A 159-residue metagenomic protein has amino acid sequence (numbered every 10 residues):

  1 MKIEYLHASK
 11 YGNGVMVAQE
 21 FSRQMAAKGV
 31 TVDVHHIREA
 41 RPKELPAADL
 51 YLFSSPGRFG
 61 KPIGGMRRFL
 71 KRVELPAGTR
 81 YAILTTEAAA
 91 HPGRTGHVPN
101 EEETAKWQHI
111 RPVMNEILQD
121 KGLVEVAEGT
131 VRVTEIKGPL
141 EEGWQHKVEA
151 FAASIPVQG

Functional and structural regions predicted by a protein language model:
M1-K2, G159: Short, Lys/Arg-enriched, disordered terminal segments
K2-K28: N-terminal beta1-alpha1 ligand-phosphate binding loop
A8-K10, I37, L84-T86: Cofactor-binding loop segments of dinucleotide-utilizing enzymes, especially the Rossmann-like FAD- and NAD(P)+-binding
M16, Q24, K28, D33 (+1 more regions): FMN-binding flavodoxin-like domain, especially the glycine-rich phosphate-binding loop
E39-E44: Short acidic active-site motifs
